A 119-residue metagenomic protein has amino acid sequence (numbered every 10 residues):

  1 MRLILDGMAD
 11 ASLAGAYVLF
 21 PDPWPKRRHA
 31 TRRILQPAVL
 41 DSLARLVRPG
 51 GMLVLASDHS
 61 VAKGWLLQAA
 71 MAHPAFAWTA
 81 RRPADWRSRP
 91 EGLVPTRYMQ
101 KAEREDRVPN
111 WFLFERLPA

Functional and structural regions predicted by a protein language model:
M1-L3: Conserved SAM/SAH-binding loop
L5-G15, F20: A short acidic, Gly/Pro-enriched loop at the edge of an enzyme's catalytic core that lines a small-molecule cofactor
D6-M8, R28, W65-L67: A short acidic (Asp/Glu
A11-L13, R33-Q36, M71-H73: Glycine-rich, phosphate-binding/catalytic loops in enzymes
F20-P21, P49, A56-S60: Short strand-turn motif at the edge of the Rossmann-like AdoMet-binding core
K26-I34: Glycine/threonine-rich flexible loop motifs
R33-M52: A short glycine-rich, Lys/Arg-flanked "PGG" loop and its adjoining helix->strand segment in the class I
A62, L67-A119: Class I S-adenosyl-L-methionine
